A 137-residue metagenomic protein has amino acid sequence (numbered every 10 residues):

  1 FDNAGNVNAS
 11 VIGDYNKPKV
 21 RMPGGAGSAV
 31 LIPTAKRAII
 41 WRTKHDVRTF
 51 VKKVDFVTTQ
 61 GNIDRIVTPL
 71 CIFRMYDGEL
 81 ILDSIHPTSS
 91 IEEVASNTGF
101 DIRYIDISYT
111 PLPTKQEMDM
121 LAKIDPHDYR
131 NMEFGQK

Functional and structural regions predicted by a protein language model:
F1-D101, I105: Conserved phosphate- and dinucleotide-binding cores of soluble alpha/beta proteins, encompassing both enzyme active
I105-K137: A conserved C-terminal secondary-structure "cap"
